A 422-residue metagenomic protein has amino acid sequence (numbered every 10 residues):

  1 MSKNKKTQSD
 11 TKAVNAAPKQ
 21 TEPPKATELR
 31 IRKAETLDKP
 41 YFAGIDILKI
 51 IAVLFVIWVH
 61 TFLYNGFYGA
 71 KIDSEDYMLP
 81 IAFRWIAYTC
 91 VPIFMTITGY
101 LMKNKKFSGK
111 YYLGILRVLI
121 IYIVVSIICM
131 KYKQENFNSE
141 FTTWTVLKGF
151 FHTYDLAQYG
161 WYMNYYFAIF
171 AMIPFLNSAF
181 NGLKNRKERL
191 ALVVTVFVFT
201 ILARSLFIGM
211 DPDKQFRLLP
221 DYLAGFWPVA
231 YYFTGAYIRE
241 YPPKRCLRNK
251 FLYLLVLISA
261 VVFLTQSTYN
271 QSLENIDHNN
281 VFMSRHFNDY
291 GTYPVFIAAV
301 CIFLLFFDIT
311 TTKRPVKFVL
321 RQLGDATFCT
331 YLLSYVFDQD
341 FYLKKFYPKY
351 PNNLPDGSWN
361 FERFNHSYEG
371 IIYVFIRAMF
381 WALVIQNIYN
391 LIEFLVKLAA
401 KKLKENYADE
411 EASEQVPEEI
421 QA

Functional and structural regions predicted by a protein language model:
K3, A13-V14, P18, P23-A422: Alpha-helical transmembrane segments and their immediate juxtamembrane cytosolic regions
K6-T7: Generic early N-terminus positional signal peaking at residue ~5-7
